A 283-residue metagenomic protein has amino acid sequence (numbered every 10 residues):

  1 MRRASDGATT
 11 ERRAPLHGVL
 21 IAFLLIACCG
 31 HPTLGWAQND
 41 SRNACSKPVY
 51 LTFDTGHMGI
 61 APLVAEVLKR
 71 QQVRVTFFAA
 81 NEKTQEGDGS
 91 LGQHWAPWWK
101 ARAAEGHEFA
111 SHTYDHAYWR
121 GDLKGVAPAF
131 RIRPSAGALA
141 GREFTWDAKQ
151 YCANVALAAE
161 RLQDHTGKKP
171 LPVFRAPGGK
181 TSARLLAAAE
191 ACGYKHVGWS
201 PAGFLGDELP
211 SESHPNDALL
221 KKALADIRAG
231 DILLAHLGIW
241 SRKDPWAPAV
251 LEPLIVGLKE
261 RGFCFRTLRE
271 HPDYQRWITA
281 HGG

Functional and structural regions predicted by a protein language model:
A4-I21: Bacterial N-terminal signal peptides that target proteins for export
G18-H31: Bacterial N-terminal signal peptides
P32-A37: Signal peptide processing junction and immediate N-terminal pro/mature segment of secreted/exported proteins
Q38-A44, V75, Q85, K243-G283: C-terminal domain-boundary segment and adjacent tail
Q38-E143, N154-P172, W246: Active-site beta->alpha N-cap acidic-glycine motif
F53-G56, F78-E82, H112-H116, A176-G179 (+3 more regions): Active-site-proximal beta-strand/loop segments in catalytic clefts of secreted hydrolases
P62, E66, K100, K149 (+7 more regions): Solvent-exposed, polar/charged alpha-helical surfaces in well-ordered, non-transmembrane soluble domains, broadly
K180-D226, F263-Y274: His/Asp/Glu-enriched short active-site or ligand-binding loop at hydrolase and phosphoryl-transfer sites
